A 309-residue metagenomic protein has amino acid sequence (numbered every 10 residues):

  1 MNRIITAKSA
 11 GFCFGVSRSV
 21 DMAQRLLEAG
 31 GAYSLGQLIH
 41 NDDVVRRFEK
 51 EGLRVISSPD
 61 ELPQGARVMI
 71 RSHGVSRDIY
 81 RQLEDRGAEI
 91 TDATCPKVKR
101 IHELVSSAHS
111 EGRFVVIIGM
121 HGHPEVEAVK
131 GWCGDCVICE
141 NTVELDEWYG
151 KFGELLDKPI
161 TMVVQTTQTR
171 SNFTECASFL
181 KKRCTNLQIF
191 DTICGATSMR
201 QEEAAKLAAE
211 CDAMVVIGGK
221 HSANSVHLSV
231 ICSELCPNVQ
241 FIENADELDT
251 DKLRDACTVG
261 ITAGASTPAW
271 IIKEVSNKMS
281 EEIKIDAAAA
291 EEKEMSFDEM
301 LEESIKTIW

Functional and structural regions predicted by a protein language model:
M1-W309: The feature marks the mature, well-folded catalytic cores of soluble enzymes
